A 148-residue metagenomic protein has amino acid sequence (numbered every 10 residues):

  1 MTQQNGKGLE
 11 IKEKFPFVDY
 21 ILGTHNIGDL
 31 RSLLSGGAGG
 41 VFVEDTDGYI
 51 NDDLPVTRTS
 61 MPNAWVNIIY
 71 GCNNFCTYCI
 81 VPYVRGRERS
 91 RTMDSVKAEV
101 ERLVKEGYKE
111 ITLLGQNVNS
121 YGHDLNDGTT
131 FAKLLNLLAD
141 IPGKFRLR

Functional and structural regions predicted by a protein language model:
M1-Y121, N136: Proteins enriched for Cys/Gly/acidic motifs involved in redox and nucleic-acid/cofactor modification
D124: Active-site core of PLP-dependent enzymes with the aminotransferase class I/II
D127-R148: Alpha-helix-loop-beta-strand connector modules within alpha/beta enzyme cores
